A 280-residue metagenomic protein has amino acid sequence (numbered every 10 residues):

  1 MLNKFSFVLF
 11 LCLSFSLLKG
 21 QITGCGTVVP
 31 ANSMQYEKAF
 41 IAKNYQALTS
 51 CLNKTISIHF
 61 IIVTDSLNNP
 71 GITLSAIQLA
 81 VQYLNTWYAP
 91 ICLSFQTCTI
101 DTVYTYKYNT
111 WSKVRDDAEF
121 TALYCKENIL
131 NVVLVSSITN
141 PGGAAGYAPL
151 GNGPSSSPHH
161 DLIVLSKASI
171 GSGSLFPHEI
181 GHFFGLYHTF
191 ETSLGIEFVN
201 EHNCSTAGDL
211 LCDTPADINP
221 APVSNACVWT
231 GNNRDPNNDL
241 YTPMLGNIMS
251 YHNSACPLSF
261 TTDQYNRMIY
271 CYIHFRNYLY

Functional and structural regions predicted by a protein language model:
M1-T27: Bacterial Sec-dependent N-terminal signal peptides
Q21-L130, L134-I138, Y270-R276: Propeptide-to-catalytic entry region of secreted or membrane-anchored zinc metalloproteases
T64-T73, S166-I170, N253-A255: Second-shell loop/turn segments in exported
T73-A80, S172-F176, T261-R267: Stable alpha-helical elements in mature extracytoplasmic
E119-L194: Active-site-proximal segment of zinc-dependent metalloprotease catalytic domains
A168-L258: The catalytic-center signature of Zn2+-dependent metalloproteases
H252-Y280: Pan-zinc metallopeptidase signature
